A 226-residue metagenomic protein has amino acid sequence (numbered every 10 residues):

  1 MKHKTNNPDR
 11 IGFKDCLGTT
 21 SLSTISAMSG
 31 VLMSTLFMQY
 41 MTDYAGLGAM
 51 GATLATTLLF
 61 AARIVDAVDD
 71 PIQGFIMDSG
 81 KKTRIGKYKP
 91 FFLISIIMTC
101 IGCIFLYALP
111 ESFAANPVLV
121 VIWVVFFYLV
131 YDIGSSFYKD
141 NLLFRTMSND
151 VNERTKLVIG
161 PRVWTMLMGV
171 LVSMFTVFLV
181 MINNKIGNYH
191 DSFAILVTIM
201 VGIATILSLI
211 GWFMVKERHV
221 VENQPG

Functional and structural regions predicted by a protein language model:
K2-G226: Membrane-embedded alpha-helical bundles of multi-pass transporters/translocases, especially carrier/permease families
